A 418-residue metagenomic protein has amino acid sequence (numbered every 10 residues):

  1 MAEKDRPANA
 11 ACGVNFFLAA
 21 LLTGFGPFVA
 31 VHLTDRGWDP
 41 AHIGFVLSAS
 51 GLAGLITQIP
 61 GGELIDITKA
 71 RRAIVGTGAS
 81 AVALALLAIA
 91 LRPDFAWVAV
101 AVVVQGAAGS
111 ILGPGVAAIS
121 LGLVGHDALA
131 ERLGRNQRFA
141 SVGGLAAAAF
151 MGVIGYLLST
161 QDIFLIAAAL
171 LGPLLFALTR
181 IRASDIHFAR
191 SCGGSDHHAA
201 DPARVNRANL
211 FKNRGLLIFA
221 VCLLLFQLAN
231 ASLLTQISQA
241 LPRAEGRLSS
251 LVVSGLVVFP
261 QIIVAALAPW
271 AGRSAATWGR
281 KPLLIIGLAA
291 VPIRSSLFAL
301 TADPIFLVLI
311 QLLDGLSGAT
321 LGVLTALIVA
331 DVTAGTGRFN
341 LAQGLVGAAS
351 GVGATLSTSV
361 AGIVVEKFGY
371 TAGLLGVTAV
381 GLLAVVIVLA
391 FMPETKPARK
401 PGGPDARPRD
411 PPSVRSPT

Functional and structural regions predicted by a protein language model:
M1-D5, D185-F219, R407-R409, V414: Juxtamembrane intracellular "pre-TM" segments in multi-pass secondary transporters
A2-G51, I218, Q227-L241: Helix-loop boundary and gating motifs at the non-cytosolic
T57-A70, G155, L267-G279, V365: Helix-to-loop junctions at the C-terminal end of transmembrane segments in multipass secondary transporters
A73-L87, P282-L297: Structural signature of the two symmetry-related core transmembrane helices
V103-A140, I328: Cytoplasmic helix-loop-helix junction between adjacent transmembrane helices in 12-TM secondary transporters
Y156-A169, I363-G381: A membrane-interface helix-boundary motif in multi-pass transporters
A168-C192, A384-M392: C-terminal membrane-cytosol helix-exit motif in multi-pass small-molecule transporters
R338-K367: A late C-terminal transmembrane helix in Major Facilitator Superfamily
